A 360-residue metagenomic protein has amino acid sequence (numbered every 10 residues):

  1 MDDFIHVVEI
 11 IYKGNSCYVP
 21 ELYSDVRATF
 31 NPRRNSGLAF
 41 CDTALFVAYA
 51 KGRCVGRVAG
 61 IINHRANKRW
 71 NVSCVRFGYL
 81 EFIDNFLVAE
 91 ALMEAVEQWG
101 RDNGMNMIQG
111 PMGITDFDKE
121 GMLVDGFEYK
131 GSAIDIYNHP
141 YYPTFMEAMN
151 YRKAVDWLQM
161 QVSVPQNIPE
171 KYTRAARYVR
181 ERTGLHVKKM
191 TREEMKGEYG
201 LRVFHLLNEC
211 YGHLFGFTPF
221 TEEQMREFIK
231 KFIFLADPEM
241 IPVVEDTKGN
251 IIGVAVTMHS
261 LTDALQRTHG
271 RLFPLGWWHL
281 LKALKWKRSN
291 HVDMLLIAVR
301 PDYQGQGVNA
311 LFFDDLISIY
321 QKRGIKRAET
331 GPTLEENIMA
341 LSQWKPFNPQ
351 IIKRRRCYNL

Functional and structural regions predicted by a protein language model:
V8-K51, G56-R69, K189-A298: A conserved beta-strand-loop-helix scaffold within acyl/acetyltransferase catalytic domains
N67-N150, T268-P346: Acyl-donor binding region in acyl/amide transferases
Q109, Q161, V243-E245, V256 (+1 more regions): Short beta-strand segments
I114-D116, P165-N167, E193, S260-T262 (+1 more regions): Short, solvent-exposed loop/turn segments at secondary-structure junctions
I136-F215: Acyltransferase donor/substrate-recognition loop-hinge adjacent to the catalytic core
